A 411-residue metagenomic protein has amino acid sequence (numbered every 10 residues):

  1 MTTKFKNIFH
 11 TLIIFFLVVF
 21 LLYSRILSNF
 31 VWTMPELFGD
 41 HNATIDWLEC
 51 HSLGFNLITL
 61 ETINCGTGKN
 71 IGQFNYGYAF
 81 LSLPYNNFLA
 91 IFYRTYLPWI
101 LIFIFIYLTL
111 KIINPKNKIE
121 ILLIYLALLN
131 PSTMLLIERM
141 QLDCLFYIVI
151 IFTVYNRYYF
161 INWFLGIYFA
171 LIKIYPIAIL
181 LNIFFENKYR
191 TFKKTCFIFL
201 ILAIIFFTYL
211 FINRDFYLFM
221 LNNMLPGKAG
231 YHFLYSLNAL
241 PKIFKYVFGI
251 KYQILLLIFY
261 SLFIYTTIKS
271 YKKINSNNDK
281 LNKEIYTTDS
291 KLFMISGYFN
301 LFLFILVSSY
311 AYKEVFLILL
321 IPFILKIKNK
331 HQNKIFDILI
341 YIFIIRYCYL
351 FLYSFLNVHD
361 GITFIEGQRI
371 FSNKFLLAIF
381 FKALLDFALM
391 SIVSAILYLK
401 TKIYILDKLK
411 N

Functional and structural regions predicted by a protein language model:
T2-Y155, Y159-I161, E186-Y310, I405-L409: Primarily membrane-embedded glycan-assembly and transfer machineries that use lipid-linked glycans
L21, R25, L325-N411: Aromatic-enriched
I100-Y107, A178, S261-I268, I318 (+4 more regions): Alpha-helical transmembrane segments
L142-I151, I174-I177, K313-P322, D386-M390: Hydrophobic core segments of transmembrane alpha-helices in multi-pass, intramembrane catalytic enzymes
F164-F184, L306-K313: Transmembrane helices and adjacent periplasmic/lumenal helix-loop junctions of polyprenol-phosphate-dependent
F216-Y217, S276, Y312, L352 (+1 more regions): Juxtamembrane/interfacial segments flanking transmembrane helices
K269-S276, A311-N329: Alpha-helical transmembrane segments in multipass membrane proteins, preferentially the mid-helix core
